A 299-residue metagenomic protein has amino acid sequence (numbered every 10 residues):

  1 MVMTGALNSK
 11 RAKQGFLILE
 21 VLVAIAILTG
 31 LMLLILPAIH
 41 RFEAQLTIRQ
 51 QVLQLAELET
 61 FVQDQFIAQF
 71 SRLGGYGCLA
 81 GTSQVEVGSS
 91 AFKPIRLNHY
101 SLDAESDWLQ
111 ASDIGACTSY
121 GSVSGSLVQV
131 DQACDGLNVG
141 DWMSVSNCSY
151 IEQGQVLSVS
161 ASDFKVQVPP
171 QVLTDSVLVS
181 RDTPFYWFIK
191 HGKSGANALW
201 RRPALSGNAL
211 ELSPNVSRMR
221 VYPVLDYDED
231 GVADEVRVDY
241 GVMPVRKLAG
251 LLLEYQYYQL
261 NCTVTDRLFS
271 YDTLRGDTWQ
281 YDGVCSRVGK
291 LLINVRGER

Functional and structural regions predicted by a protein language model:
M1-Q14: N-terminal leader/signal peptides at the extreme start of proteins
Q14-I67, R299: Aliphatic-rich helix starts adjacent to a transmembrane/signal segment
F16-L19, D141, F185, L251: Residue-level detector of short, conserved catalytic/binding motifs and their immediate flanks
V21, R181-T183, K247: Exposed loop/turn and edge beta-strand positions of beta-sandwich/beta-sheet ligand-binding modules
L28-L31, G74, G231: Glycine-centered small-residue hotspots that permit tight backbone geometry or close packing
A38-L46, Q69-G77, Q259-N261: A generic secondary-structure signal for well-formed alpha-helical elements
R49-R202: Extracytoplasmic beta-strand-rich oligomerization domains located immediately C-terminal to a leader/signal peptide
S71, A80, V85-L102, K193-S194 (+2 more regions): Short linear sequence signals and composition-biased patches located at protein termini or domain-edge surfaces
